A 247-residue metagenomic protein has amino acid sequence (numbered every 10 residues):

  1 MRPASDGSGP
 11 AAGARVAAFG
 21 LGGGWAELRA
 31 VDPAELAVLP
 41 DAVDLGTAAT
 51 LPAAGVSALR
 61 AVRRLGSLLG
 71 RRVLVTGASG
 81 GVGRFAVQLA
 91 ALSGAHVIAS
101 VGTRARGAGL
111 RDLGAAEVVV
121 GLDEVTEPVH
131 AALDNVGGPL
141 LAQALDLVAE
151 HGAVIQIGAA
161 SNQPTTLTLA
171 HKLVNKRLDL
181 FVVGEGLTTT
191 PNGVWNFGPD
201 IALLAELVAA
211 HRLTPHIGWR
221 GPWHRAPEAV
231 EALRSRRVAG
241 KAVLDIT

Functional and structural regions predicted by a protein language model:
M1-G23, N135: Glycine-rich beta-strand-centered segment in the early N-terminal region that forms part of a ligand/cofactor-binding
R15, R72, H96, G152-V154 (+1 more regions): Short glycine-centered segments of the SAM/dcSAM-binding site in methyltransferase folds
V16-G77: NAD(P)H dinucleotide-binding glycine-rich loop of Rossmann-like/cofactor-binding domains, especially the beta1-alpha1
L51-G121: Mid-domain Rossmann-like dinucleotide-binding core that forms the NAD(H)/NADP(H) cofactor-binding site
E124-A132: A short acidic, Gly/Pro-enriched loop at the edge of an enzyme's catalytic core that lines a small-molecule cofactor
P139-R212, I246-T247: Glycine-rich phosphate-binding loop and adjacent beta-alpha segment of Rossmann(oid) nucleotide-cofactor-binding
A205, A210-I217, P227-T247: C-terminal capping/lid region of NAD(P)-dependent oxidoreductase domains
